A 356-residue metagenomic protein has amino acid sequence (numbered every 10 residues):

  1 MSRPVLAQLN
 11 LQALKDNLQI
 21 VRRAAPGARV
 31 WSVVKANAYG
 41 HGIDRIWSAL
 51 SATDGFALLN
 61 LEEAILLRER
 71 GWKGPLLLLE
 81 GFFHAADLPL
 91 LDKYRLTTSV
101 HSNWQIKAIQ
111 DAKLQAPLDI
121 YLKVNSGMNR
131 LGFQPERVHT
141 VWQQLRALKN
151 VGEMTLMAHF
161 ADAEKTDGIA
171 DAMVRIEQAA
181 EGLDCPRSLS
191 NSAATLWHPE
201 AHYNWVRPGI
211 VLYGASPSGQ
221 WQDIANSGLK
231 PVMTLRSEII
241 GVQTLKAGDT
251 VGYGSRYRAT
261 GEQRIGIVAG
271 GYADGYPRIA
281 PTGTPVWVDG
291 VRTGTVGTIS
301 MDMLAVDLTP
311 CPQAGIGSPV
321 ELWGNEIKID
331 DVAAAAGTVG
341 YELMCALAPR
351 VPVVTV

Functional and structural regions predicted by a protein language model:
S2-K15, N37, E63, F82-A85 (+3 more regions): Active-site anion/phosphate-binding pocket segments in diverse small-molecule metabolic enzymes
V5-Q8, A13-D16, R23, A28-S188 (+1 more regions): Active-site-proximal beta-alpha core segment in soluble small-molecule metabolic enzymes
